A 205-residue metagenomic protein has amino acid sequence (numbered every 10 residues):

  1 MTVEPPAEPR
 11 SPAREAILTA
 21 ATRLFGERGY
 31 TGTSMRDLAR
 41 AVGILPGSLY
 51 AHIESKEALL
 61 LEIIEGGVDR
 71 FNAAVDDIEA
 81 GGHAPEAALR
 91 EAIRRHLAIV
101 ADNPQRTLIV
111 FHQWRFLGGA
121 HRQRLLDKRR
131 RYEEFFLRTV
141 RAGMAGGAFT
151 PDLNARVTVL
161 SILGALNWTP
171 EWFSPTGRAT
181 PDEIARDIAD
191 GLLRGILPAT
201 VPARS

Functional and structural regions predicted by a protein language model:
M1-E4, R95-A98, D102, E134 (+4 more regions): C-terminal peripheral helix-coil segments that are non-catalytic and often amphipathic
E4-E15, E54, A58, E62 (+9 more regions): Residues at secondary-structure transition points
A16, A20, L24-A58, E62: Helix-turn-helix
A58, A98-L137: Short secondary-structure transition hinges
E62, D76-Q105, A155, V159-I162: Hydrophobic alpha-helical connector segments
D69-N72, A120-G146, R156-L160, E183: Amphipathic alpha-helical packing segments from all-alpha helical-bundle domains
I78, G82, F111-W114, F173: Secondary-structure edge/capping motif, primarily at the C-terminal ends of alpha-helices and the immediately following
